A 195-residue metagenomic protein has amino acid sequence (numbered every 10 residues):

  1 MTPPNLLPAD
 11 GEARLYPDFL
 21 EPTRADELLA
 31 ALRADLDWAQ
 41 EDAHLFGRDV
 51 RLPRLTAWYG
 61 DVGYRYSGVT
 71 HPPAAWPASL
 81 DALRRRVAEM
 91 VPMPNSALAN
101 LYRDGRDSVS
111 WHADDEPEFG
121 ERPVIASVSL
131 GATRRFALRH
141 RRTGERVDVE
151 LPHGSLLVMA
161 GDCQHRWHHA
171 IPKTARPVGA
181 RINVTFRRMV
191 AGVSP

Functional and structural regions predicted by a protein language model:
M1-P195: Non-heme Fe(II) oxygenase metal-center motifs and adjacent flexible, charged/small-residue loops
